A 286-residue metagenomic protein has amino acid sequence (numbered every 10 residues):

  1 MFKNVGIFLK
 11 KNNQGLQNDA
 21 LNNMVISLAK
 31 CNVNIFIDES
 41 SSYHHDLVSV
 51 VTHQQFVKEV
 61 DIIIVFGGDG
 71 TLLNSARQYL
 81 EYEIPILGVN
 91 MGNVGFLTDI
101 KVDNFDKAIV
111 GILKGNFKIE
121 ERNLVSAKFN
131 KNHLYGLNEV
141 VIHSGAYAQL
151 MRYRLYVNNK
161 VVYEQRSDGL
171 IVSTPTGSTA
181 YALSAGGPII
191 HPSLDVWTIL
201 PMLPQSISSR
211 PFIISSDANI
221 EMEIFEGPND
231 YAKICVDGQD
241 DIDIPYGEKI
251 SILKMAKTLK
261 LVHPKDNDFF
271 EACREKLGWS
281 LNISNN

Functional and structural regions predicted by a protein language model:
M1-I62, V102-K118, F129-L134: ATP/NTP phosphate-donor binding region
I7, V65, V172: Redox-cofactor binding/interface segments in oxidoreductases and associated redox assembly factors
L16, V94-D168: Catalytic core of DAGKc-family lipid kinases
Q17, T71-S75, T179-S184: Short glycine/serine/threonine-rich phosphate/pyrophosphate-binding segments that cradle anionic phosphate groups
D69-T71, V94, T176-S178: Short glycine-rich anion-binding loops that position phosphate/pyrophosphate groups of nucleotides and phosphorylated
Y79-V89, F96: Gly/Ser-rich helix-loop-strand patches that form or flank binding pockets for ribonucleotide-derived cofactors
L134, I142, Y147, N158-V161 (+1 more regions): ATP/nucleoside-binding phosphotransfer catalytic cores, i.e., glycine-rich phosphate-binding loops
E164-S167, V172-S208: Gly/Ser/Thr-rich active-site loops/lids in small-molecule metabolic enzymes that frequently grip phosphoryl groups
